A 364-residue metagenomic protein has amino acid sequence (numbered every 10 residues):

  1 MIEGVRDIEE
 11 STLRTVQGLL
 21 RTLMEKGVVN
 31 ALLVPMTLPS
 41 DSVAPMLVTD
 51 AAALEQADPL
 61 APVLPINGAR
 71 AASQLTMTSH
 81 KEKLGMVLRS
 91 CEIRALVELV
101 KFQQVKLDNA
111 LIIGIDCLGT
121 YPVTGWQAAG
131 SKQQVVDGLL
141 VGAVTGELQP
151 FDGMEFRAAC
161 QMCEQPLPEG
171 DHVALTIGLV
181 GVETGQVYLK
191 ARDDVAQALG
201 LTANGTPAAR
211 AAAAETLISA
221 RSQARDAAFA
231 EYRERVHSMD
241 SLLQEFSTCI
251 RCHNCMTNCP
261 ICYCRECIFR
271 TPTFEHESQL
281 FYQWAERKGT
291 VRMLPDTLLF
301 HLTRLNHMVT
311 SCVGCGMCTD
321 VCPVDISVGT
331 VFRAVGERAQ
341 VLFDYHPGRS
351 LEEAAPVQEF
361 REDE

Functional and structural regions predicted by a protein language model:
M1-L242: Iron-sulfur-associated redox domains of electron-transfer enzymes in respiratory and anaerobic energy metabolism
E9-V16, C252, C315, V328: Generic structural signal for well-ordered, non-membrane alpha-helical segments in soluble metabolic enzymes
Q17-G18, L243, H253, N306: Residue-level marker for well-ordered alpha-helical positions
V29-N30, K106, C255, C318 (+1 more regions): A general structural signal for well-ordered secondary-structure junctions
R89-R94, E155-P168, S247-I268, V309-D325: Local cysteine-cluster metal-coordination motifs and their immediate loop/turn environment, predominantly Fe-S cluster
E98-V100, L175-T176, I261, T271 (+1 more regions): Short amphipathic alpha-helical segments
V100-Q103, C249, R338: Alpha-helix boundary/capping residues
A224-S247, C264-E364: Ferredoxin-type iron-sulfur electron-transfer modules in oxidoreductases and energy-metabolism complexes
